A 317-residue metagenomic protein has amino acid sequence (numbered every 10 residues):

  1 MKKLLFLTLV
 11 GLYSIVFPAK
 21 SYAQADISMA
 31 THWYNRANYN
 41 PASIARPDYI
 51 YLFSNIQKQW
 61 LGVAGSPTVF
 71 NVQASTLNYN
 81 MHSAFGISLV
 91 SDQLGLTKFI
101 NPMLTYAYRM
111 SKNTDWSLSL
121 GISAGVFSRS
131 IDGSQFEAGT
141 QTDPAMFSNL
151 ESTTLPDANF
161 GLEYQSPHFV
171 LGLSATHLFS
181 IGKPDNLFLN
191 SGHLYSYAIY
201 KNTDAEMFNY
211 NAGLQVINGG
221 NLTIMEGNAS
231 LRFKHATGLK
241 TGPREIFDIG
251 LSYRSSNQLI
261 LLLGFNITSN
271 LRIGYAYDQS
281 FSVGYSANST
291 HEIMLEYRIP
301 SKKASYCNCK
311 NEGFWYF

Functional and structural regions predicted by a protein language model:
M1-L4, A19, K112-T114: Positively charged n-region of N-terminal signal peptides that target proteins for export
L5-F6, S28: Generic early N-terminus positional signal peaking at residue ~5-7
L7-V16: Bacterial N-terminal signal peptides
F17-A23: Sec/Tat signal peptide C-region and signal peptidase I cleavage site
Q24-F317: Subset of outer-membrane beta-barrel
